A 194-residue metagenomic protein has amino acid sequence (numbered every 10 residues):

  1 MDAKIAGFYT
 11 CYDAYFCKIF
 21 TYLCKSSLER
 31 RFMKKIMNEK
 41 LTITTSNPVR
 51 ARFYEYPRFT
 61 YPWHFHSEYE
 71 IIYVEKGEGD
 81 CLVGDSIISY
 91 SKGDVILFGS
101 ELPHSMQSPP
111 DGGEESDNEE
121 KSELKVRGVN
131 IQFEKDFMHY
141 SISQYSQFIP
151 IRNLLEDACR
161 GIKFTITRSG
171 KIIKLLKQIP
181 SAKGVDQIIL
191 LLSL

Functional and structural regions predicted by a protein language model:
Y22-L28: Basic/polar N-terminal segments that are highly enriched at the extreme N-terminus, encompassing both cleavable
L28-M37, T44: N-terminal low-complexity or simple alpha-helical regulatory segments that function as activation/interaction modules
P48-E156: N-terminal regulatory/effector-sensing and dimerization cores that precede helix-turn-helix DNA-binding domains
K135-L194: Amphipathic alpha-helical segments enriched in hydrophobic/aromatic residues interleaved with Lys/Arg
